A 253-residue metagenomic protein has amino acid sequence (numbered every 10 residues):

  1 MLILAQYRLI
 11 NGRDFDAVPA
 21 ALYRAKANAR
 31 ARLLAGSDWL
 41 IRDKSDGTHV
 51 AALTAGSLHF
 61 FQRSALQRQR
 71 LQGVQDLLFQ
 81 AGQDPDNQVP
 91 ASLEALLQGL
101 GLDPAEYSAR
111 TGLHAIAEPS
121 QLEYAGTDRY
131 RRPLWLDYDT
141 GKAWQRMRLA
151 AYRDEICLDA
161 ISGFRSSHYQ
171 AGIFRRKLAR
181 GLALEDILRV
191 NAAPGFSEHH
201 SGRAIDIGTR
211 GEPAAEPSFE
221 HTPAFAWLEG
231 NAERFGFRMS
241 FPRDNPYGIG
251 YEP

Functional and structural regions predicted by a protein language model:
M1-I161, G172, R176-P253: Extracytoplasmic cell-surface/polysaccharide-interacting catalytic and binding patches
Y169: Active-site neighborhoods of enzyme catalytic cores
